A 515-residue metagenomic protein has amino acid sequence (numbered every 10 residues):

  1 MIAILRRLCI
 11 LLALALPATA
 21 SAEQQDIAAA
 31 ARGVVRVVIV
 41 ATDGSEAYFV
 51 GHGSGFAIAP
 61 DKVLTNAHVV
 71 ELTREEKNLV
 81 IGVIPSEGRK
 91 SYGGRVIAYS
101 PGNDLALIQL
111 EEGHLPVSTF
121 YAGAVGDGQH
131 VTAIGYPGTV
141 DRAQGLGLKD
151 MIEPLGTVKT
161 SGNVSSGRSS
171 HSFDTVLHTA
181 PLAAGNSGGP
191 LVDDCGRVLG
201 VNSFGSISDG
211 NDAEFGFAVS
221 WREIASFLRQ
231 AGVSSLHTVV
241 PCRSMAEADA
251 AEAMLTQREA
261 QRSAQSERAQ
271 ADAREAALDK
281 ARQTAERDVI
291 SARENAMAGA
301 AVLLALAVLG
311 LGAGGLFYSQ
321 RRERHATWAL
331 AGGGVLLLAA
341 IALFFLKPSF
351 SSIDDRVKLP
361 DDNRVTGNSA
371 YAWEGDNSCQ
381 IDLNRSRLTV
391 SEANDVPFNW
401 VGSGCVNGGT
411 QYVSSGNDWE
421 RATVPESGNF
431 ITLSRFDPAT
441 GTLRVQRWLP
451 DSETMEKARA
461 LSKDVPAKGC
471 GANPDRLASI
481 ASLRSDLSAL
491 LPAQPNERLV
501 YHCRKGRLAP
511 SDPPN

Functional and structural regions predicted by a protein language model:
L8-P17: Bacterial N-terminal signal peptides
D26, H52, I58-P60, L64-G102 (+3 more regions): Catalytic-histidine neighborhood of serine endopeptidases, predominantly the chymotrypsin-like S1/PA family
A30-Y48, A106, L110-V117, Q144-R229: Active-site region of chymotrypsin-like
V34, A59-I81, P85-A143, S172-T175 (+1 more regions): Conserved active-site neighborhood of the chymotrypsin/trypsin-like protease fold
A41-P60, S91-G93, M297-G299, R484-L487 (+1 more regions): A conserved glycine-rich beta-strand in the N-terminal activation segment of trypsin-fold
G138-T139, S203-V289: C-terminal cap/linker of serine protease catalytic domains
D279-R364: C-terminal single-pass membrane-anchor helix
S352-G409: Membrane-interface segments at or immediately adjacent to transmembrane helices that form the boundary between
